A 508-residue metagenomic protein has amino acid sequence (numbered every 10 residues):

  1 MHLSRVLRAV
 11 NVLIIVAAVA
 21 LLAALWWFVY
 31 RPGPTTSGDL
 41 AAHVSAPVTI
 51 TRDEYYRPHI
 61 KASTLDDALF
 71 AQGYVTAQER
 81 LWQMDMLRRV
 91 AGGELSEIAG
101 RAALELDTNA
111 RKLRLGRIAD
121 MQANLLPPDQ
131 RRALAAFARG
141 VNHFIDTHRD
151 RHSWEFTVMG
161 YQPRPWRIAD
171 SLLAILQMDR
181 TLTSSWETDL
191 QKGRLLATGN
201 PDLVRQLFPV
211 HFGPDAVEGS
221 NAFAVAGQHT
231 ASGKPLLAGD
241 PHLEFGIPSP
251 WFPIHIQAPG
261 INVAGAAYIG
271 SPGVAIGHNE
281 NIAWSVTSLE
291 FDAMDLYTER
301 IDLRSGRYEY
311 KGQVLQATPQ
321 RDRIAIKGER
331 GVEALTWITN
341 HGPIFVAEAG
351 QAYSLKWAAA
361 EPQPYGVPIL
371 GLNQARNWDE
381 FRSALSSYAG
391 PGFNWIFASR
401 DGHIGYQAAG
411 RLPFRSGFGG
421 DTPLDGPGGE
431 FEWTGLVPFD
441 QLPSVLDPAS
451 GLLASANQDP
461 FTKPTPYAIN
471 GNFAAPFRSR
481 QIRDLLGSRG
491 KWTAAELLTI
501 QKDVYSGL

Functional and structural regions predicted by a protein language model:
M1-V19: N-terminal Sec-pathway targeting helices
N11, A24-P248, G260, G265-I269 (+2 more regions): Substrate-recognition/specificity elements adjacent to catalytic centers across diverse enzyme folds
K61, A68-F70, G233-K234, F245-S249 (+12 more regions): Short helix/loop capping segments that flank catalytic or ligand/cofactor-binding pockets
L182, W186, A347-V367, L372: Conserved, charged catalytic cores of large soluble enzymes
N200, N262-V263, Y268-G331, L370-Q374: Compact, glycine/acidic-enriched structural inserts
P214-A216, F252-G265, S271, E361-V367 (+1 more regions): A conserved hydrophobic secondary-structure block that centers on an alpha-helix together with its immediately flanking
Q351, G390-R489: Hydrophobic alpha-helical segments
A359-P362, G366-W395, R400-D401, A468-L508: Proteins synthesized as precursors that undergo proteolytic processing into mature forms
